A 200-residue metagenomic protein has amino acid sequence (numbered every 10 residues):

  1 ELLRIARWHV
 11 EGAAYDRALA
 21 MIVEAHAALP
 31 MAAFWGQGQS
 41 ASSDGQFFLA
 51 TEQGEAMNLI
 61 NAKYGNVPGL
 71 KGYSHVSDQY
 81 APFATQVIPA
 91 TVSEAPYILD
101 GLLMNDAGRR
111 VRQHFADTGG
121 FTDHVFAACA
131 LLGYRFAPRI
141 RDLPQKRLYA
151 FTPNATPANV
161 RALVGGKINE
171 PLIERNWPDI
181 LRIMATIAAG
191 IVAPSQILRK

Functional and structural regions predicted by a protein language model:
E1, A41-Q46, I98, H114-G119: Short, conserved catalytic/metal-binding motifs centered on acidic residues
E1-R4, Q79-I88, A107-R112: Glycine- and acidic
E1-S40: Electropositive nucleic-acid engagement tracts
L2-R7, Y15, T51-E55, Y97 (+2 more regions): A short acidic (Asp/Glu
A28-E94: Active-site cores of enzymes that catalyze phosphoryl transfer or operate on phosphate-rich substrates
E55-N58, Y73, Q86-I88, H114-A116 (+2 more regions): Composition- and surface-driven signal marking solvent-exposed, interaction-prone regions in large proteins
S93-R112: Short, basic/hydrophobic alpha-helical segments
M104, R109, D123, A127-K200: C-terminal catalytic or substrate-handling cores of phosphate/nucleotide- and metal-cofactor-dependent proteins acting
